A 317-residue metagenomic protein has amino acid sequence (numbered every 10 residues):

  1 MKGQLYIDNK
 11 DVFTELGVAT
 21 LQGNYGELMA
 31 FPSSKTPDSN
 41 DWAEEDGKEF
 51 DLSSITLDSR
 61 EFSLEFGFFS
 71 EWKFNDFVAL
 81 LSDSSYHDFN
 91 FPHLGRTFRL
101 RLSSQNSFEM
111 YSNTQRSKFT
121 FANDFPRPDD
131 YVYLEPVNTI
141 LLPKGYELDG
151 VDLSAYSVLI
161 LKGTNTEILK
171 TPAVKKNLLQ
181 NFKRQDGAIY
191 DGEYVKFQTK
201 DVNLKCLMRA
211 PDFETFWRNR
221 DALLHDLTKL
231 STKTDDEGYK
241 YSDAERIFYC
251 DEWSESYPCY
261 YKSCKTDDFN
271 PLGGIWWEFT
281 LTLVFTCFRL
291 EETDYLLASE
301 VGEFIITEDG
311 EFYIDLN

Functional and structural regions predicted by a protein language model:
M1-N317: Extracellular/virion structural assembly segments
